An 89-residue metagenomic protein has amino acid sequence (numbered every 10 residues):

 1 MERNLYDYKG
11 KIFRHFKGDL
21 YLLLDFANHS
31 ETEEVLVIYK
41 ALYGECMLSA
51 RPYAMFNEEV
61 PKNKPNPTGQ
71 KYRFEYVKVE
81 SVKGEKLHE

Functional and structural regions predicted by a protein language model:
M1-E89: Mixed-charge, low-complexity intrinsically disordered regions
